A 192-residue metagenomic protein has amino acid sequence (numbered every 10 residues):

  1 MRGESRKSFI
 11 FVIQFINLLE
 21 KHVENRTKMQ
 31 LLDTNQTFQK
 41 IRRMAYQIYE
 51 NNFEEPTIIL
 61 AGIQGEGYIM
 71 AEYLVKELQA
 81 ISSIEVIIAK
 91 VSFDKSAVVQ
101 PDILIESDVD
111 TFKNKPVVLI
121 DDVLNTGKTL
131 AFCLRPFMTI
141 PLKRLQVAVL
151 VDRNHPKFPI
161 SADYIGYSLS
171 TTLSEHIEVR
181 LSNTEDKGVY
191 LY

Functional and structural regions predicted by a protein language model:
M1-K28: N-terminal amphipathic/basic-hydrophobic helices that include classical n-h-c signal peptides and signal-anchor
H22-P56: Active-site-facing substrate-recognition patch
I41, K76-N114, K128-A131: Short, glycine/charge-rich flexible loops or terminal/linker lids adjacent to PRPP-binding catalytic cores
N52, L78, S82, F137 (+1 more regions): Active-site catalytic pocket residues across diverse enzymes, especially alpha/beta-hydrolases
E54-Q64: Short glycine-rich phosphate-binding loop at a beta-alpha junction
P116-R144: Internal catalytic or translocation cores that form aromatic/hydrophobic pockets or channels for amphipathic metabolites
R135-Y192: PRPP-dependent phosphoribosyltransferase catalytic core
